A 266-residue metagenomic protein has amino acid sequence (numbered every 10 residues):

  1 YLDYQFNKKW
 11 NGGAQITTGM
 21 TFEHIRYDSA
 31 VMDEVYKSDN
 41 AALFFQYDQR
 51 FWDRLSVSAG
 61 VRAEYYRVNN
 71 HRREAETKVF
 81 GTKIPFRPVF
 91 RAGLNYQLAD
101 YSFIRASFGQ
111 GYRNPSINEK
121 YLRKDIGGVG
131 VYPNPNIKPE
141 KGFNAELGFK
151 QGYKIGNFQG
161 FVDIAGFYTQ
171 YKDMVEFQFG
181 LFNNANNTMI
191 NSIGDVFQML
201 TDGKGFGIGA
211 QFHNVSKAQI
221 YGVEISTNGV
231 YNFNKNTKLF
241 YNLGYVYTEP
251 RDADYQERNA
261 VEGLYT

Functional and structural regions predicted by a protein language model:
Y1, M32-D39, K78-F86, I126 (+3 more regions): Replace "Gram-negative outer membrane beta-barrel proteins" with "bacterial and organellar outer membrane beta-barrel
Y1-A75, F80, D163-G166, G222-T227: Face-selective signature of the C-terminal outer-membrane beta-barrel domain
L2-Y4, D39-F45, A63, P88-A92 (+5 more regions): Hydrophobic, lipid-facing positions within transmembrane beta-strands of outer-membrane proteins
N7-G13, W52-S56, Q97-Y101, G142 (+4 more regions): Outer-membrane beta-barrel channels and translocator barrels
Q15-G19, F44, S56-S58, R91 (+7 more regions): Residue-level detector of the transmembrane beta-barrel scaffold of outer-membrane proteins
T21-I25, R62-Y66, N95, G109-G111 (+4 more regions): Outer-membrane beta-barrel pore domains and translocons
Y65-E74, T82, Y96, D100-A145 (+2 more regions): Surface-exposed extracellular loop regions of Gram-negative outer-membrane beta-barrel proteins, predominantly
F167-Q170, I190-T266: Gram-negative outer-membrane beta-barrel transporters
